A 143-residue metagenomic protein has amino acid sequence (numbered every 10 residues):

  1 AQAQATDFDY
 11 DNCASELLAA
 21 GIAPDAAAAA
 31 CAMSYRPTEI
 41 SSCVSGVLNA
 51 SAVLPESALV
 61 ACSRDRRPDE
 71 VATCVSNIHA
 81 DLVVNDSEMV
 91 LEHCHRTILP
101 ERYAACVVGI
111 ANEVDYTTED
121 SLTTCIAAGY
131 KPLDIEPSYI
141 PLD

Functional and structural regions predicted by a protein language model:
Q2-D143: General marker for long, soluble alpha-helical cores
